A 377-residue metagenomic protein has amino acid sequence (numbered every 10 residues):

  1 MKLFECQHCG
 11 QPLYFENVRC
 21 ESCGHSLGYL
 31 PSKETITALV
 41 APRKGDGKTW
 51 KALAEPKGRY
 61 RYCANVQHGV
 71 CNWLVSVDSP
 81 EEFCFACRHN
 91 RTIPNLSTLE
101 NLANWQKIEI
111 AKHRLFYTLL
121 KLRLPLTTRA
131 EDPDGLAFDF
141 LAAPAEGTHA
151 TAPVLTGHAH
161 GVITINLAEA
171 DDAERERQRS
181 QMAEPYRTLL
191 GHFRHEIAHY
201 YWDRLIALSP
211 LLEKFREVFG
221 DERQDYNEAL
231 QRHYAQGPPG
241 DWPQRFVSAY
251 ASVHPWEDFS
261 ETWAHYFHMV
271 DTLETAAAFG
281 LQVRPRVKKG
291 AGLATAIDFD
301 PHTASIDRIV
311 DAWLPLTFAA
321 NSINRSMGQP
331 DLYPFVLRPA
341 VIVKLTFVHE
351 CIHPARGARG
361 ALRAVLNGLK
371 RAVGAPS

Functional and structural regions predicted by a protein language model:
C6-C9, C20-C23, Y60-C63, C84-C87: Short cysteine-rich clusters marking metal-coordination/redox-active sites
G10-L13, L27, Q67-V70, V75 (+1 more regions): Cys/His-rich microdomains that often coordinate metals
Q11, A251-S377: Pan-zinc metallopeptidase signature
C20, R187-A207, S260: Active-site recognition of the HExxH zinc-binding catalytic motif
G24-E34, C87-N95: Short Cys/His-rich micro-motifs in 6-15 aa windows
L99, A103, K107-D172: Auxiliary, metal-adjacent structural segments of Zn-dependent hydrolase domains
A173-F193: Short pre-active-site segment immediately N-terminal to the catalytic Zn-binding motif
W202-E257, W263-T272: Post-HExxH zinc-binding segment in Zn-dependent metallohydrolases
